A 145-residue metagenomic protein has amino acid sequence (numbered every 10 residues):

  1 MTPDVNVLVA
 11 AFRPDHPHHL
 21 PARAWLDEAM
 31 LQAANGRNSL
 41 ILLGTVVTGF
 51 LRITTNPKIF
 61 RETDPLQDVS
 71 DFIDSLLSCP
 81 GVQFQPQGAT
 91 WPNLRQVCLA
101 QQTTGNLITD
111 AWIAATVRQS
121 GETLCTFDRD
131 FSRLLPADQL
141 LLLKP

Functional and structural regions predicted by a protein language model:
M1-L42, P57-D68: Short, well-structured N-terminal submotif of metal-dependent ribonuclease cores
V7, V46, T90, W112-I113 (+1 more regions): Alpha-helix capping/helix-boundary segments
P17, L31-A34, I59, S78-V82 (+2 more regions): Generic structural signal for secondary-structure transition and capping sites
I41-G44, T126-F127: Short beta-strand segments at enzyme active-site cores
T54-V82, G88-L99: Active-site-proximal, substrate-binding regions of enzyme catalytic domains and RNA-binding/basic surfaces
C79-C125: Active-site neighborhoods of divalent-metal-dependent phosphate/nucleic-acid chemistry enzymes
A114-P145: Acidic, PIN/NYN-like endoribonuclease modules and their adjacent C-terminal/linker elements
